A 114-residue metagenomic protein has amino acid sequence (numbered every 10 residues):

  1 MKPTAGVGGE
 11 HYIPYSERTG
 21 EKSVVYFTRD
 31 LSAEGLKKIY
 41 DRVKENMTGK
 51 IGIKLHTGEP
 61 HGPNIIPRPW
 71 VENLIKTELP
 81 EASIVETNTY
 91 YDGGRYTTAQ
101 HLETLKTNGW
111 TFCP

Functional and structural regions predicted by a protein language model:
M1-P114: N-terminal and secondary-structure boundary signal
